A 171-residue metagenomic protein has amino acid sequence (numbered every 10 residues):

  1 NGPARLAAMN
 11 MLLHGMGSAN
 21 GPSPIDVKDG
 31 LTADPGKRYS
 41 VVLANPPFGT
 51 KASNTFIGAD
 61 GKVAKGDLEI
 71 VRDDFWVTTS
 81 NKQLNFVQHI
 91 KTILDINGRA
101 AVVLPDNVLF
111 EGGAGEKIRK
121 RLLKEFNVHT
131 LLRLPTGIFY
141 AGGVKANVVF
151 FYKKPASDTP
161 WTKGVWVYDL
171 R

Functional and structural regions predicted by a protein language model:
N1-K37: S-adenosyl-L-methionine
A33-R171: A conserved structural/catalytic subdomain of Rossmann-like adenosyl-cofactor enzymes
